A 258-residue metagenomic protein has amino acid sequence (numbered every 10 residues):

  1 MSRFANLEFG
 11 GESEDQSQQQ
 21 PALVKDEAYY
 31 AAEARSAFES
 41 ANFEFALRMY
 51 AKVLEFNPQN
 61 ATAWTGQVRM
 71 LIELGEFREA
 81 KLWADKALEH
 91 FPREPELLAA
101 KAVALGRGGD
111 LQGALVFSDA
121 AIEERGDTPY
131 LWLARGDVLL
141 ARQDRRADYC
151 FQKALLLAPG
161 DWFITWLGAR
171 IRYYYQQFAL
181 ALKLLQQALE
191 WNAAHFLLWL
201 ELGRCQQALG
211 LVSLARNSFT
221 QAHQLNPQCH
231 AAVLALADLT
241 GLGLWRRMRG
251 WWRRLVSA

Functional and structural regions predicted by a protein language model:
E8, S40-R48, L74-K86, G108-A120 (+4 more regions): Structural signature of tandem alpha-helical TPR/SEL1-like repeats, specifically the intra-repeat loop/turn
E8-Y29: TPR-adjacent "capping" and linker segments in tetratricopeptide-repeat scaffold/adaptor proteins
E27, A61-T62, P95-E96, D127-Y130 (+3 more regions): Helix-start (N-cap) detector for alpha-helical repeat units in TPR-like alpha-solenoids, especially tetratricopeptide
K52-E73: Short, charge-rich amphipathic alpha-helical segments embedded in non-transmembrane helical bundles/solenoids
F56, H90-F91, E124, L157 (+2 more regions): Structural marker of alpha-solenoid helical repeat scaffolds
D137-L140, R204-Q207, C229-R247: TPR/TPR-like alpha-solenoid helical repeat scaffolds
